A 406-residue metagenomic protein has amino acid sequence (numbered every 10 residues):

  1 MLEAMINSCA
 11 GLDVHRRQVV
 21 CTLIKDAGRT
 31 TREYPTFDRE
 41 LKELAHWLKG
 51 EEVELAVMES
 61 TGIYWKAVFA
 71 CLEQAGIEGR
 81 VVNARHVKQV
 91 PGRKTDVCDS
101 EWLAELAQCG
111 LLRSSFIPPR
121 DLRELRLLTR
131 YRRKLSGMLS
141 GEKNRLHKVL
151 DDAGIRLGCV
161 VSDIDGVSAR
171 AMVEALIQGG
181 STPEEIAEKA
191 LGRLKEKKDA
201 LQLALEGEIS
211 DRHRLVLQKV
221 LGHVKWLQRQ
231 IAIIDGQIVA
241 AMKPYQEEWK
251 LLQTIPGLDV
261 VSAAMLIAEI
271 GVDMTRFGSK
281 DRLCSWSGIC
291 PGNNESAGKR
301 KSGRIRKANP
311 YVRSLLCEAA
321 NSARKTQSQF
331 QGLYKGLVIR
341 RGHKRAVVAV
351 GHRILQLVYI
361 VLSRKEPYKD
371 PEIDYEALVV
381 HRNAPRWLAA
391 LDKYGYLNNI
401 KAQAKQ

Functional and structural regions predicted by a protein language model:
M1-Q406: A detector of single, family-specific signature residues that are central to catalytic or substrate-handling motifs
